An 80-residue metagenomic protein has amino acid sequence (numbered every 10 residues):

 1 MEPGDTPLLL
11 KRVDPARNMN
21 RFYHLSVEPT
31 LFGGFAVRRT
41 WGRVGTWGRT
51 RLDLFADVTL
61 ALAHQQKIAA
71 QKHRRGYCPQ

Functional and structural regions predicted by a protein language model:
M1-A36: Short N-terminal "domain-start" leader segments that mark the transition from disordered tails or signal peptides into
P3-T6, P15, R39, R43-T46 (+2 more regions): A generic structural signal for ordered alpha-helices
L9-L10, T59, Y77-P79: Generic preference for hydrophobic/aromatic residues in regular secondary structure cores
K11, R38, Q71-R74: Short, intrinsically disordered low-complexity segments
M19-N20, R75, P79-Q80: A positively charged, amphipathic N-terminal helix/segment that binds anionic biomolecules
L25-R51, Q66-K67, C78: Short aromatic-glycine-(Arg/Gly/Cys) micro-motifs in beta-strand/loop hairpins
W47, A56-H73: A short, charged, amphipathic alpha-helix used as a generic interaction element across diverse proteins
